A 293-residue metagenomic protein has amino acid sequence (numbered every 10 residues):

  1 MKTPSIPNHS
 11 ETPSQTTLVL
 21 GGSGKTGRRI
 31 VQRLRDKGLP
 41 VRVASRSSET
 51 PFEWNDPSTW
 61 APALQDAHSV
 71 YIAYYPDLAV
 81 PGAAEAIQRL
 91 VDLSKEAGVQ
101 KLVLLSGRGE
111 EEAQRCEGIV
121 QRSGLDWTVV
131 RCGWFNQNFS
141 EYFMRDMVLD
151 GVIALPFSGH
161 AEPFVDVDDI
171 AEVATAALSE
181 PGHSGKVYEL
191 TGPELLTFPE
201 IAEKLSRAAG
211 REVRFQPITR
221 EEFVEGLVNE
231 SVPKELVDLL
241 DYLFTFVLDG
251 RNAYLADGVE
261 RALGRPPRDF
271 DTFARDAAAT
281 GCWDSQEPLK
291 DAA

Functional and structural regions predicted by a protein language model:
K2-E11, S23, E221-A293: A hydrophobic C-terminal alpha-helical subdomain
K2-S47, F52-A61, Q65-H68, D77-E85 (+7 more regions): Oxidoreductase cofactor-interface core, primarily capturing Rossmann-like NAD(P)-dependent enzymes
Y71-A73: Periplasmic-binding protein-like
Y75-L78, S285: Short amphipathic alpha-helical interaction/hinge segments
